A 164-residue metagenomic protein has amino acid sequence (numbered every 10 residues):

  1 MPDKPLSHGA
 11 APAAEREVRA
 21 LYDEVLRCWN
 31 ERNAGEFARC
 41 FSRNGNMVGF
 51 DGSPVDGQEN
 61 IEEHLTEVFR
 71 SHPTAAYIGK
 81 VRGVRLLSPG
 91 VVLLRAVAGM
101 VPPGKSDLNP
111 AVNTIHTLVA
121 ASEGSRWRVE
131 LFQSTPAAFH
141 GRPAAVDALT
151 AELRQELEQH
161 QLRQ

Functional and structural regions predicted by a protein language model:
P2-E36, N46-Q164: A beta-strand edge to alpha-helix "cap/lid" segment located at domain peripheries
R43: Helix-loop segments that flank and shape redox-cofactor active sites
